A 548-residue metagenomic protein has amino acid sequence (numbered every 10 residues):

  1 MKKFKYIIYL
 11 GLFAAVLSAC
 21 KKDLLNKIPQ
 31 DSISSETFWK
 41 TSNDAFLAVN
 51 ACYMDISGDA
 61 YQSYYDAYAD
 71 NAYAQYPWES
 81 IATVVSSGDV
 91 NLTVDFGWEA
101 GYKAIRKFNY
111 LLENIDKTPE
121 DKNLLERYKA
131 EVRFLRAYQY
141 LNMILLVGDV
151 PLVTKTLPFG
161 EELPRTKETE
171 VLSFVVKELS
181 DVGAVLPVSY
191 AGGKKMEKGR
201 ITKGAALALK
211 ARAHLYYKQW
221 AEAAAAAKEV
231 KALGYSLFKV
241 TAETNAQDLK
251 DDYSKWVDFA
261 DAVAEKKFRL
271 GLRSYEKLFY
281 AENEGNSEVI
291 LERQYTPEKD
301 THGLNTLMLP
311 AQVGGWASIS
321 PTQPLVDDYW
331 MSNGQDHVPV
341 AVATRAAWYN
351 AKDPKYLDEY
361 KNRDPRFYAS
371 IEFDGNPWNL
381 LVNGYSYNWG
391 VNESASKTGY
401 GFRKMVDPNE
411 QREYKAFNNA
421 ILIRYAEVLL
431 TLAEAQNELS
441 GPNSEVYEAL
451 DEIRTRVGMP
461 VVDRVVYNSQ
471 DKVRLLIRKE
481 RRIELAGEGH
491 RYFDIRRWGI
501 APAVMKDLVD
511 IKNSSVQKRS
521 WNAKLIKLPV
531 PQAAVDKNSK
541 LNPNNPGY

Functional and structural regions predicted by a protein language model:
M1-P29: Bacterial Sec-dependent N-terminal signal peptides
A19-K21, G101-A104, F174-V176, K250-Q335 (+4 more regions): Long, intrinsically disordered, low-complexity segments
K21-P77, G183-L186, G204-L207, H214-Y385 (+1 more regions): An aromatic- and glycine-enriched ligand-binding surface/loop that stacks and positions planar moieties
S34, W39-G58, P77-V147, F159-S173 (+7 more regions): Conserved, well-structured interaction surfaces
G101, W220, P442-N443: TPR-repeat structural position
D353-I453: C-terminal substrate/ligand-recognition segments
